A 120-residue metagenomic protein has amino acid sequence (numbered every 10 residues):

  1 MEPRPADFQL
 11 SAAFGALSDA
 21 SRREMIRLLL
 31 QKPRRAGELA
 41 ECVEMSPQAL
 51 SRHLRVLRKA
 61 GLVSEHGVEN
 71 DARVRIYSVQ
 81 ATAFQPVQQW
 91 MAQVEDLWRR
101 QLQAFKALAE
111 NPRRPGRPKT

Functional and structural regions predicted by a protein language model:
M1-Q9, Q31-P47, K59-S64, A81-T120: C-terminal regulatory/oligomerization modules of transcriptional regulators
A16-S21: Short helix-coil-helix linker/hinge
R23-M25: Pre-recognition alpha-helix immediately N-terminal to the DNA-recognition helix within helix-turn-helix or winged-helix
R27-L29: Short alpha-helical segment immediately N-terminal to, or the first helix within, an HTH/HTH-like DNA-binding domain
H53: Residues within the DNA-recognition helix of helix-turn-helix
V56: Alpha-helical DNA-recognition elements
G67-I76: Short, Lys/Arg-rich nucleic-acid/phosphate-binding segment
